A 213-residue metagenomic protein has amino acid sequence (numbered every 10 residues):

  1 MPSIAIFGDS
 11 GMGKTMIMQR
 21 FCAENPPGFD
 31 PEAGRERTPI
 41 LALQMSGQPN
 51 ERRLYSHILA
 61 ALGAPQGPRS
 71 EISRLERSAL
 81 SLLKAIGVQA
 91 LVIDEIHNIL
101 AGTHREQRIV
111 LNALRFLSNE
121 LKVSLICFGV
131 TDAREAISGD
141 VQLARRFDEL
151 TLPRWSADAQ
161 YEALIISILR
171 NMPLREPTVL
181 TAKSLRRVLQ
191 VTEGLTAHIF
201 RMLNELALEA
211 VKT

Functional and structural regions predicted by a protein language model:
M1, N50-H57, P65-N112, F116-S124 (+3 more regions): Mid-core helix/loop region of P-loop NTP-binding domains shared across ATPases and GTPases
P2-R20: Walker A/P-loop nucleotide-binding motif
S3-A5, I40, A90: Residue-level preference for the first positions of well-ordered beta-strands
Q19-A23, F200: The feature captures the helix immediately C-terminal to the Walker
A23-G34, G63-P65: Post-Walker A helix-loop "phosphate-sensing" segment adjacent to the P-loop in P-loop NTPases
T38-P49: A short hydrophobic beta-strand->loop->alpha-helix junction that borders the nucleotide-binding pocket of P-loop NTPases
L100-T103, V110-V179, K183: The catalytic "switch" region of P-loop NTPases
D158-A159, S167-T213: C-terminal alpha-helical "lid" subdomain
